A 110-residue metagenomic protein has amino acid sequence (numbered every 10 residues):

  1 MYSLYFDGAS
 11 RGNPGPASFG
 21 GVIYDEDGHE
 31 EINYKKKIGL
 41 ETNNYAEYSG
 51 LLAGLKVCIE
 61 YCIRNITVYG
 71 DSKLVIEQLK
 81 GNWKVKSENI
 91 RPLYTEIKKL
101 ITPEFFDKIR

Functional and structural regions predicted by a protein language model:
M1-Y45, A53-R64: RNase H-like nuclease fold core
F6-N13, L52-R110: RNase H catalytic domain
Y48: Residues forming the Rossmann-fold NAD(P)(H) cofactor-binding site
